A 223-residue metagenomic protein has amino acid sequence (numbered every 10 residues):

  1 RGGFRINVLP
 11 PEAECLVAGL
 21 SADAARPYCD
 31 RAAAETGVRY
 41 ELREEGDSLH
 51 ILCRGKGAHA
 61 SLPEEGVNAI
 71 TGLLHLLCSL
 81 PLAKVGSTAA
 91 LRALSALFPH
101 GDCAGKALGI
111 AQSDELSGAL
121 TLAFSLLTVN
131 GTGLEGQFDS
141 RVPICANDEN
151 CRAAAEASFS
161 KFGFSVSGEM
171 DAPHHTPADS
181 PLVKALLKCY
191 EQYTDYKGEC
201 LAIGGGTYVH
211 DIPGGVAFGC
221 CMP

Functional and structural regions predicted by a protein language model:
R1-P143: Midchain, well-structured core segments that form catalytic/ion-binding scaffolds
P10-A13, H175-L187, G214: Short glycine/threonine-rich loop-to-helix capping motif typified by GTGT followed within a few residues by an Asp-Pro
P63-E64, A146-E149, P177: Ordered, soluble secondary-structure elements with a strong preference for glycine-centered loop motifs and nearby
A83-K84, A155, F159, Q192-Y193: Noncatalytic alpha-helical scaffold of FAD-dependent oxidoreductases
N130, K184-P223: Zn-dependent metallopeptidase/amidohydrolase metal-coordination segment
R141, A172-P177: Short, contiguous acidic/charged loop-to-helix segments that flank catalytic cores in large enzymes
D148-F164: Redox- and metal-dependent alpha/beta enzyme cores, enriched for Fe-S-associated oxidoreductases and cofactor-handling
V166-A172: Short linear capping/connector segments at secondary-structure termini
